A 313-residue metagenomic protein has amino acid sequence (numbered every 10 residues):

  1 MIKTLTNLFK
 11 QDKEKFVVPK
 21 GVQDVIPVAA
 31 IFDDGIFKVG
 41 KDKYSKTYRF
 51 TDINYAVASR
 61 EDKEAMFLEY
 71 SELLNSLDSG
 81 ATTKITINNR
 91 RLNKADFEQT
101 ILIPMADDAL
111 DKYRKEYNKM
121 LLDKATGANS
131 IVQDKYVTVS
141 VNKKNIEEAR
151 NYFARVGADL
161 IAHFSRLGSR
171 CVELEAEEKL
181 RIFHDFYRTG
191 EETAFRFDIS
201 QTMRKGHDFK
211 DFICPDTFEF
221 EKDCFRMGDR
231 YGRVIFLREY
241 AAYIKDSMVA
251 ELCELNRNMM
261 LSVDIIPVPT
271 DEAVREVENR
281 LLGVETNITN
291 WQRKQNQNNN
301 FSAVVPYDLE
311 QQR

Functional and structural regions predicted by a protein language model:
M1-R313: Extended, folded cores of ATP/NTP-driven motor/assembly subunits in large transport and secretion machines
